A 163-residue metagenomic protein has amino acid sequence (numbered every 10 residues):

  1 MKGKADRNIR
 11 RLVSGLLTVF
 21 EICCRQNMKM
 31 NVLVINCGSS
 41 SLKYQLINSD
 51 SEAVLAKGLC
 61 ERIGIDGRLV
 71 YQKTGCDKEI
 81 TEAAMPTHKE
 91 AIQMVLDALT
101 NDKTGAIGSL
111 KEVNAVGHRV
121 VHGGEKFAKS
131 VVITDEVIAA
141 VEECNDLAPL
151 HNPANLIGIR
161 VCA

Functional and structural regions predicted by a protein language model:
D6-N8, N27: Intrinsic-disorder-associated, low-complexity terminal segments enriched in Asp/Asn/His/Tyr and depleted of Lys/Arg
C23-C24: Cysteine-centered motifs
V32, S41-M85: Short glycine-rich, Thr/Ser-proximal phosphate-binding strand/loop in the N-terminal lobe of ATP-dependent enzymes
N36, C60, V116: Residue-level signal for inorganic ion chemistry
I80-S109: A structured beta-alpha segment of the ubiquitous adenosine-cofactor-binding alpha/beta core
L99, G105-H151: Short beta-strand-loop/turn "lid" adjacent to the catalytic site in phosphate-handling enzymes
A148-A163: Gly/Ser/Thr-rich active-site cleft segment
